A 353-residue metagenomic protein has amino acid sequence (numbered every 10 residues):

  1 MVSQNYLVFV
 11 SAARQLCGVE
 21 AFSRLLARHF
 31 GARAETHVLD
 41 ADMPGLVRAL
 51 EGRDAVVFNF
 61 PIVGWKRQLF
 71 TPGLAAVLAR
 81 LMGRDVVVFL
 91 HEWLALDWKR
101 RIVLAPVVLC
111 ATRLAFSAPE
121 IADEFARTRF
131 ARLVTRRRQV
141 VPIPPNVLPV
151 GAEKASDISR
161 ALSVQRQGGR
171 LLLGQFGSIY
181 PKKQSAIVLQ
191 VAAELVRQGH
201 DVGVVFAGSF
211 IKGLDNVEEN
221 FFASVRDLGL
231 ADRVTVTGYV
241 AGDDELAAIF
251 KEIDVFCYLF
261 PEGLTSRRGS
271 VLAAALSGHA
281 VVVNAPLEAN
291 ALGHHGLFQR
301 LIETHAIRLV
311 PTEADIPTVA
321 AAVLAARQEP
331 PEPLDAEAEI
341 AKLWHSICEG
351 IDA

Functional and structural regions predicted by a protein language model:
V108, Y239-V240, A247-I253: Short alpha-helical donor nucleotide-sugar binding micro-motif in glycosyltransferases
T112-R160: Donor nucleotide-sugar binding/catalytic pocket of nucleotide-sugar-dependent glycosyltransferases
L162-K183, L189-A192, V205: Conserved donor-binding/catalytic core segment of Leloir-type glycosyltransferases
G203-E219, Y239: Glycosyltransferase donor-sugar binding loop
E218-V240, I307-L309: Nucleotide-activated donor-binding/catalytic signature segment of Leloir-type glycosyltransferases, i.e., the conserved
A248-T265: Acidic donor-binding loop of glycosyltransferase active sites
A289-V323: Change "using UDP/GDP/dTDP sugars" to "using nucleotide sugars
V310-D352: A charged, aromatic-enriched C-terminal amphipathic alpha-helix characteristic of glycosyltransferases across folds
